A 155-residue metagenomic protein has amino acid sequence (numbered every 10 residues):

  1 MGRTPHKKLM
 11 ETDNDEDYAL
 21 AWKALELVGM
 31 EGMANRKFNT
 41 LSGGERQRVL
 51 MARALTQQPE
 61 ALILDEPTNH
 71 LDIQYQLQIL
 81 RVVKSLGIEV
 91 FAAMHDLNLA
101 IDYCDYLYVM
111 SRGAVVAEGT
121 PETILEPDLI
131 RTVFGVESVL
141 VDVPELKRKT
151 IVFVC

Functional and structural regions predicted by a protein language model:
E11-T12, K37-L41, E45: Conserved ABC ATPase signature
T12, P127, T132-C155: ABC ATPase nucleotide-binding domains
D15-M33: Conserved ABC ATPase "signature" region
M51, I79: Hydrophobic anchor residue at the start of the ABC signature
T56-E60: A short, proline-enriched helix->beta-strand linker immediately N-terminal to the Walker B motif in ABC-type P-loop
L62-E66: Catalytic Walker B motif of ABC-type/P-loop ATPase nucleotide-binding domains
